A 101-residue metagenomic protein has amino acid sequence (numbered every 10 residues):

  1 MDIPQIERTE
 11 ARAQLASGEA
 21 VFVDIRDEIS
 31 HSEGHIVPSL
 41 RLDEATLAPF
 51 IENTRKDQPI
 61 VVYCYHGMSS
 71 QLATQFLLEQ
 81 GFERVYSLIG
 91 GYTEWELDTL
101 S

Functional and structural regions predicted by a protein language model:
M1-A20, D27-P59, M68-S101: Rhodanese-like catalytic fold shared by cysteine-dependent sulfurtransferases and DSP/PTP-type phosphatases
Y63-C64: Short, surface-exposed ligand- or partner-binding patches at beta-edge/loop junctions that are enriched in aromatics
